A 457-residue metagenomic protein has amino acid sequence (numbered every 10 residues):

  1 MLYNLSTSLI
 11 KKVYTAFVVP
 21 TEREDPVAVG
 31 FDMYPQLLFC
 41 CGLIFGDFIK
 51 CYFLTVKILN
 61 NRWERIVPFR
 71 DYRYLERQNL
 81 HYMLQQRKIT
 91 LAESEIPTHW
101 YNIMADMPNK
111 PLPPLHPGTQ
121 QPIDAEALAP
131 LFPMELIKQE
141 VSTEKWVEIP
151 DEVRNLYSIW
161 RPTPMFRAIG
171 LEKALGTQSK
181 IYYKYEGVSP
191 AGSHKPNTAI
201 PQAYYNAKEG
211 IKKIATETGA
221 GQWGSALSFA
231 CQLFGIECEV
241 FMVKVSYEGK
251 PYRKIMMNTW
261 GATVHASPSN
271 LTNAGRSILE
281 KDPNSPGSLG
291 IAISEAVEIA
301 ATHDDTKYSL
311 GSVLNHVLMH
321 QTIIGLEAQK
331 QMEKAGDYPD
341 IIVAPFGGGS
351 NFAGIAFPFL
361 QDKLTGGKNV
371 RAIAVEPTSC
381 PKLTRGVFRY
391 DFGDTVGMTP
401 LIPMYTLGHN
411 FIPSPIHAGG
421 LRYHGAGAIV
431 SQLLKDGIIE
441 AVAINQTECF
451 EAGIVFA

Functional and structural regions predicted by a protein language model:
Q86-G210: Positively charged, low-complexity intrinsically disordered leader regions
I137, W146-Y182, S189, P201 (+9 more regions): Metallocofactor- and cofactor-centric catalytic cores in central/energy metabolism, strongly enriched
W146-E148, I278-E280, S285-H316, I324 (+3 more regions): Active-site/ligand-binding loops adjacent to catalytic centers
Y185-T198, I214-G224, L314-V317, V343-G348 (+3 more regions): Active-site nucleophile and cofactor-binding loops and adjacent substrate-binding regions of central metabolic enzymes
T198, E209-V245, Y338-N351, A372: A short, small-residue-rich loop immediately preceding and capping a beta-strand
P201-I211, S225-E237, N258-T259, A356-G366: Alpha-helix C-terminal capping segments
W223-P286, K382-F392: Active-site-proximal loop->helix
